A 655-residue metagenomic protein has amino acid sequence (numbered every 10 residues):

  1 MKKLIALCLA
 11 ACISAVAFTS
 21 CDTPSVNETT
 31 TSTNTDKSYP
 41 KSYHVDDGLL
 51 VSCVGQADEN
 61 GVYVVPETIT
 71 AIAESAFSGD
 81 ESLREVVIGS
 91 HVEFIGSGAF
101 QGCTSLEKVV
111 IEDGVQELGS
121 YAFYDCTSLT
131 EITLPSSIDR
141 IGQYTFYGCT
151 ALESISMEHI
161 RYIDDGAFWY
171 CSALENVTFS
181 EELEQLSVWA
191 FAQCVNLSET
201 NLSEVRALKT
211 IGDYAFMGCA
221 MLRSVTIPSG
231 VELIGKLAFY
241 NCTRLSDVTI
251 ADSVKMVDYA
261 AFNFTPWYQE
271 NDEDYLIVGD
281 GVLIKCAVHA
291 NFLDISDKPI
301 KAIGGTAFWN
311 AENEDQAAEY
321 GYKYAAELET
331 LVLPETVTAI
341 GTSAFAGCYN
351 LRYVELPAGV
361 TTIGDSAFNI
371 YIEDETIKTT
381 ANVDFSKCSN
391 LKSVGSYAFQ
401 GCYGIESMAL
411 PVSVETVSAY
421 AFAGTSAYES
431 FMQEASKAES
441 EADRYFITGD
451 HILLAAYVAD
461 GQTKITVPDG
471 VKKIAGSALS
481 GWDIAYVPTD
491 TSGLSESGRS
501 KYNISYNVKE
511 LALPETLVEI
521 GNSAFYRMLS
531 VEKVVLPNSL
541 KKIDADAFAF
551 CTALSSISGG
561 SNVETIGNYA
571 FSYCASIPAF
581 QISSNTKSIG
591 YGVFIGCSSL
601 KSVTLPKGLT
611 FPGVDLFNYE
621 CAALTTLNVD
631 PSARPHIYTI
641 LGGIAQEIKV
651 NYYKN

Functional and structural regions predicted by a protein language model:
M1-L4: Positively charged n-region of N-terminal signal peptides that target proteins for export
A6, A10-A15: Secretory targeting and sorting signals
V16-S20: C-terminal motif of bacterial Sec signal peptides marking the signal peptidase cleavage site
D22-P24: Bacterial signal peptide processing site
V26-D36: N-terminal, intrinsically disordered, polar/charged segments of Gram-positive cell-envelope systems that serve as
N34-G48, Q56-A71, D80-F94, T104-E117 (+22 more regions): Structural signature of tandem-repeat unit edges
E74-A76, G96-A99, G119-Y124, G142-Y147 (+16 more regions): Consensus positions within tandem repeat domains that build extended binding/scaffold surfaces
F617-Y619, L641-G642: A structural signal for leucine-rich repeat
